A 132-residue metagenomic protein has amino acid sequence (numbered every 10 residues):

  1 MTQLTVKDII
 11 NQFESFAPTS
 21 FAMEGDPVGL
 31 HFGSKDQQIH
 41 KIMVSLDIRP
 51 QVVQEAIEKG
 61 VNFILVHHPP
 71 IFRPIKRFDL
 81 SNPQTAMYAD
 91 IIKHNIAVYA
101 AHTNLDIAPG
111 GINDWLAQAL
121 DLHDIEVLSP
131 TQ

Functional and structural regions predicted by a protein language model:
M1-Q132: Hydrophobic structural segments
